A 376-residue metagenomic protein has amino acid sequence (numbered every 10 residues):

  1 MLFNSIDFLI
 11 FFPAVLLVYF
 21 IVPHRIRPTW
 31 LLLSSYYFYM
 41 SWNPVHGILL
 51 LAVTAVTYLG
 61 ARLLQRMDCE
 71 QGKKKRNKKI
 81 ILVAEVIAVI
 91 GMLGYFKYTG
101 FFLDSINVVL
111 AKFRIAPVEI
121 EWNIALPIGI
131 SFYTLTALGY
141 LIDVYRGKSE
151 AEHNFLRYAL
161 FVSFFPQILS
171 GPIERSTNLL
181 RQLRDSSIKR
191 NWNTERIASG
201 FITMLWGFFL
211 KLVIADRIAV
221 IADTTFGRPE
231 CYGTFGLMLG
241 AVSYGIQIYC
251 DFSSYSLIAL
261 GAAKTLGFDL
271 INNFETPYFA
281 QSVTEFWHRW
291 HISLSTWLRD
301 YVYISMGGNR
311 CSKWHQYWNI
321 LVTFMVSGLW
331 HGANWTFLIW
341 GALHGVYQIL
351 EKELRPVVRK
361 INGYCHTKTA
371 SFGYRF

Functional and structural regions predicted by a protein language model:
M1-F376: Membrane-embedded transmembrane alpha-helical bundles that form the catalytic cores of multi-pass lipid-modifying
